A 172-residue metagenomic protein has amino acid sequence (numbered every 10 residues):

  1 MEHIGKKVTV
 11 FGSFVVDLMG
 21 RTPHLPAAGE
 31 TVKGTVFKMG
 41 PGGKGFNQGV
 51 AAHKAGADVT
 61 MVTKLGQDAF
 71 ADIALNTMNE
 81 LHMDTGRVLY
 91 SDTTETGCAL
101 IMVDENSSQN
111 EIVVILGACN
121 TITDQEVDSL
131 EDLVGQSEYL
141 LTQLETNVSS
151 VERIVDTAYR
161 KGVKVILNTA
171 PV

Functional and structural regions predicted by a protein language model:
M1-K64, A69-M83: Glycine-rich phosphate/adenosyl-contacting loop at the front of the ribokinase-like
E2-F14, K64, N76-Y90, M102-V172: Ribokinase/PfkB-type carbohydrate-kinase core domain
D92-T94: Short, glycine-/polar-rich solvent-exposed loops and beta-turns at beta-strand/coil boundaries
T96-I101: Short alpha-helix plus adjacent loop in nuclease-associated cores
